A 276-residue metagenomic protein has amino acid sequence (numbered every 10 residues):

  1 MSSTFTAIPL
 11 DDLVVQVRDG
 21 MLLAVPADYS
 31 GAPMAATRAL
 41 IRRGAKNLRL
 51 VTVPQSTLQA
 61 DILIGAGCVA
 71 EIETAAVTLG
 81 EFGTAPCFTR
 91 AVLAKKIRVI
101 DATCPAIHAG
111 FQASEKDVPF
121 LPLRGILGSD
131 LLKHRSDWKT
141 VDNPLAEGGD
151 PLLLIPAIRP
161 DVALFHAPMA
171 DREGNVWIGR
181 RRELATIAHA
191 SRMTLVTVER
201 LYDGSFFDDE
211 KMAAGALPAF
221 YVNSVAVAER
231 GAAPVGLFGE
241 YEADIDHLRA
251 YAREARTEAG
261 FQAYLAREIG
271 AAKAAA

Functional and structural regions predicted by a protein language model:
S2-A276: Conserved alpha/beta enzyme-core scaffold
